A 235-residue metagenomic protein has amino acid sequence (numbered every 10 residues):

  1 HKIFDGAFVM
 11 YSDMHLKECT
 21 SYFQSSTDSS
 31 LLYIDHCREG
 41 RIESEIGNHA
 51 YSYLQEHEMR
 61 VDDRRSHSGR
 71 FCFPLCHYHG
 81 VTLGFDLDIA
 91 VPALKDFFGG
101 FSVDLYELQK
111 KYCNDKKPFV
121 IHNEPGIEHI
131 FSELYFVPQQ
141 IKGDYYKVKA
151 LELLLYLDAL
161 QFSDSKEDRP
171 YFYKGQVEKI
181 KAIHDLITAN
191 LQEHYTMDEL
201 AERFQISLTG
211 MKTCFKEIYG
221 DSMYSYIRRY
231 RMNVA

Functional and structural regions predicted by a protein language model:
H1, M232-A235: Short, intrinsically disordered, charge-balanced linker/junction segments flanking boundaries in proteins
H1-H79: N-terminal functional module of multi-domain proteins
Y33, Y145, S222: Amphipathic alpha-helical recognition patches that constitute DNA-binding helices
E45-Y173, M197, E202-L208: Alpha-helical bundle regulatory/interaction domains
G126-V137, K179-N190, V234: Solvent-exposed, amphipathic alpha-helical segments
L155-S163, A182, L186-Y230: Basic/polar phosphate-binding segments, predominantly the helix-turn-helix DNA-binding elements of transcriptional
Y173-K179: Extended hydrophobic/aromatic segments used for targeting, binding, or gating
